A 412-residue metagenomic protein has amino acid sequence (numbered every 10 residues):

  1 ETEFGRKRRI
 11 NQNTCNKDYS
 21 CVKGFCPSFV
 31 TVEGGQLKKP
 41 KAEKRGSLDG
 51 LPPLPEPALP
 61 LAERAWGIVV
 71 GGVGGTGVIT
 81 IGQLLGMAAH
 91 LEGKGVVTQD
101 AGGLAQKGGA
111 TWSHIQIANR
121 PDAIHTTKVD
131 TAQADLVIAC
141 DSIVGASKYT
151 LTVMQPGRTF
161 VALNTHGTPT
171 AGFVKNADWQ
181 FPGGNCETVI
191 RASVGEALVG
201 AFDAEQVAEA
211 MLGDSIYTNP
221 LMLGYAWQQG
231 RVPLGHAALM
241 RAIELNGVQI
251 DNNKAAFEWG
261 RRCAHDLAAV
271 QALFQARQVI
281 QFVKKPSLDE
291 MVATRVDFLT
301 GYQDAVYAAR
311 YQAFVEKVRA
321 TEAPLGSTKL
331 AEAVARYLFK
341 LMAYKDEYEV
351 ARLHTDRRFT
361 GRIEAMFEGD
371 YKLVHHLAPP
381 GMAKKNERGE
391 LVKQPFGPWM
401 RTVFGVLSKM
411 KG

Functional and structural regions predicted by a protein language model:
E1-P52: Non-heme iron-sulfur electron-transfer modules
R9, S215-I216, K254, E258 (+3 more regions): An alpha-helix initiation/capping motif
S20, T31, H90, H265 (+4 more regions): Hydrophobic alpha-helix feature that most strongly marks membrane-spanning transmembrane helices and their immediate
T31-V70, T76-E316, T360, N386-G412: Active-site cofactor/cluster-binding pocket
L288-G397: Segments forming glycine/polar-rich beta-alpha architectures that bind adenosine-containing cofactors
